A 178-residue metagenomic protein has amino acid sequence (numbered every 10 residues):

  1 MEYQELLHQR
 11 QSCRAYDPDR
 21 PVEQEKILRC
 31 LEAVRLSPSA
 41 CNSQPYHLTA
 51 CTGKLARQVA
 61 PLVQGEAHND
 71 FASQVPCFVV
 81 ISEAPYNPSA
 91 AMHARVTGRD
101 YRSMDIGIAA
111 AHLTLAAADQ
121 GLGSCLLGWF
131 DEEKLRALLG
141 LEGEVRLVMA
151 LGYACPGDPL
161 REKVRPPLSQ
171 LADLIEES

Functional and structural regions predicted by a protein language model:
M1-C77, A84, E177-S178: N-terminal amphipathic, basic helical "cap/leader" segment at the start of enzyme domains
Y3-P21, L147-S178: C-terminal helix-cap and adjacent tail motif
C13-Y16, P88-Y101: Glycine/charged-rich beta-loop-alpha catalytic/anionic-binding loops adjacent to active sites
V34-R35, V79, A94-L138: Small-aliphatic-rich amphipathic alpha-helix that forms the alpha element of a beta-alpha
S43-Y46, D119-L122, R146: Short secondary-structure junction motifs
H68-F78, G140-R161: A glycine-rich helix N-cap at a beta->alpha junction
F78-M92: Acidic-glycine-rich active-site phosphate/pyrophosphate-binding loop
P85-Y86, F130-E133, G152-C155: Acidic, glycine-rich active-site loops and adjacent beta-strand->loop/helix elements that engage anionic groups
